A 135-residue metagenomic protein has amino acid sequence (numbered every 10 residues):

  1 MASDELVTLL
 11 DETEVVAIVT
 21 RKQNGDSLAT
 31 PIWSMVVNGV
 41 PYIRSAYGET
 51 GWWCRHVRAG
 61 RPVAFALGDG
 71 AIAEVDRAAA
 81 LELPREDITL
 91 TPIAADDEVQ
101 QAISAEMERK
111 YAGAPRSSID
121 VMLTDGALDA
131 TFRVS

Functional and structural regions predicted by a protein language model:
M1, I18-Q23, I43-A46, E86-P92 (+1 more regions): Short low-complexity stretches enriched in small and charged residues
M1-A17: Extreme N-terminal tail/first-helix region
A2-E5, A29-T30, S118-D120: A generic local structural motif
L10-E12, D26-L28, P84, G126: Residue-level preference for beta-strand/loop junctions
T13-G48, C54-R55, A73-R77: Short beta-strand segments
G48-S135: Short, structured beta-strand-loop surface elements
